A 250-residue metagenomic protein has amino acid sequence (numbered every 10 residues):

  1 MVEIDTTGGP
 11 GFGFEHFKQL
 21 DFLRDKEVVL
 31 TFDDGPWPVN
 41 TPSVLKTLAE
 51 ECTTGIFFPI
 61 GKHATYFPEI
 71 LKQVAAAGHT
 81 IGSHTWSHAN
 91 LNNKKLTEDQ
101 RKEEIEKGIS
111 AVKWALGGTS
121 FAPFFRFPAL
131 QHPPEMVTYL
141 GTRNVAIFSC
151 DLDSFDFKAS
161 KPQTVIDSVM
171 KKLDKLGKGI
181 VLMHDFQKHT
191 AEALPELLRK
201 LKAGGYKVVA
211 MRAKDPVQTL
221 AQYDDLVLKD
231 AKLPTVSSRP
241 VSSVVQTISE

Functional and structural regions predicted by a protein language model:
M1-E15, G82-W86, L130-F148, P234 (+1 more regions): Short, compositionally biased "basic patch" segments
M1-E98, E104-K113, G117-A122, G177 (+2 more regions): Active-site beta->alpha N-cap acidic-glycine motif
G8, N40, A89-G117, Q131-G177 (+1 more regions): Alpha-helical scaffold elements lining the catalytic groove of polysaccharide deacetylases
F14-F22, E51, H63-T65, H189-E250: C-terminal domain-boundary segment and adjacent tail
F32-G35, F58-K62, T85-W86, R126-L130 (+3 more regions): Active-site-proximal beta-strand/loop segments in catalytic clefts of secreted hydrolases
T54, T80, A146, D153 (+1 more regions): Residue-level detector of anion-binding/catalytic polar loops
L71-V74, L96-D99, Q163-I166, Y223-V227: Short low-complexity, flexible loop/linker segments enriched in glycine and/or proline with clustered acidic
S83-N92, K107-L116, K172-D185, L233-E250: Short, basic, helix/turn surface patches
